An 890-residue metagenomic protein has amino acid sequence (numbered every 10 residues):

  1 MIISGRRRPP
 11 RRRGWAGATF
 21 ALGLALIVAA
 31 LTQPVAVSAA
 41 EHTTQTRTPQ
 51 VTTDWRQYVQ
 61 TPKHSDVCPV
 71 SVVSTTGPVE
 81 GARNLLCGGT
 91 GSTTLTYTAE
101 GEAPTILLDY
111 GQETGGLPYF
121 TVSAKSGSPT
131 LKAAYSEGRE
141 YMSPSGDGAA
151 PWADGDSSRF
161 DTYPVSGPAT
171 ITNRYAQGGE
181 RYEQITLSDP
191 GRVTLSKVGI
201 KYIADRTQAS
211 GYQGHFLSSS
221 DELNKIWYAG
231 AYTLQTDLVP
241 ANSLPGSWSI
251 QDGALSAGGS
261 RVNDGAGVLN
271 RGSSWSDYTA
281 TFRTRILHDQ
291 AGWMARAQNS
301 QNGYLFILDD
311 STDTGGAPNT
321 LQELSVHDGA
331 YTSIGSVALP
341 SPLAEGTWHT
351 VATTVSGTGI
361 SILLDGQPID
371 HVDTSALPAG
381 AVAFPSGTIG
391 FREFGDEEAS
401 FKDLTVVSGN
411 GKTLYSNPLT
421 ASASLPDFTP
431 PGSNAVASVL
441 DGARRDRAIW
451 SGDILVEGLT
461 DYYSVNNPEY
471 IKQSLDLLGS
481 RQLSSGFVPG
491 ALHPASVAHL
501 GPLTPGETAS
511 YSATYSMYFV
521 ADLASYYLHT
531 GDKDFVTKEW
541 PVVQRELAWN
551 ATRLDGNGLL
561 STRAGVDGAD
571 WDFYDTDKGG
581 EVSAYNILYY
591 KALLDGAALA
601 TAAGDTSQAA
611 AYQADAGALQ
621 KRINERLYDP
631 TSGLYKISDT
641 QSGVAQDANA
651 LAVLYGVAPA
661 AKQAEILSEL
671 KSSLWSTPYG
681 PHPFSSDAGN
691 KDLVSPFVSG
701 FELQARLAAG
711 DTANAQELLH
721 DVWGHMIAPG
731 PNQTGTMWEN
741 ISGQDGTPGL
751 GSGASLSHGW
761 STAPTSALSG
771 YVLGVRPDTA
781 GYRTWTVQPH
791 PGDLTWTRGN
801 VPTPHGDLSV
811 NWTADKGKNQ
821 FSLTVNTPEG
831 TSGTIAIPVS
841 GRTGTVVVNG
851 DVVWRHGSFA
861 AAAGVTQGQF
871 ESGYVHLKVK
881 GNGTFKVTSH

Functional and structural regions predicted by a protein language model:
M1-A39: Secretory targeting and sorting signals
A40-V439, P489-H493, S561-T562: Extracellular/oxidizing-compartment recognition motifs
P129-L131, N173, S188-S196, L223 (+11 more regions): Structural helix-adjacent loops and short alpha-helical linkers that scaffold large soluble proteins
S143-A149, D154, S256-G258, I334-G335 (+5 more regions): The feature captures the catalytic groove of carbohydrate-active enzymes
G155-V193, E222, I226, T236 (+5 more regions): Aromatic-rich carbohydrate-recognition surfaces in CAZymes
L363-Q367, D532, V848-D851: Short strand-turn-strand beta-turns centered on an Asx-Gly dipeptide
N690-G724: Repeat-solenoid scaffold signature
A713-H890: Non-catalytic C-terminal accessory modules of carbohydrate-active enzymes
